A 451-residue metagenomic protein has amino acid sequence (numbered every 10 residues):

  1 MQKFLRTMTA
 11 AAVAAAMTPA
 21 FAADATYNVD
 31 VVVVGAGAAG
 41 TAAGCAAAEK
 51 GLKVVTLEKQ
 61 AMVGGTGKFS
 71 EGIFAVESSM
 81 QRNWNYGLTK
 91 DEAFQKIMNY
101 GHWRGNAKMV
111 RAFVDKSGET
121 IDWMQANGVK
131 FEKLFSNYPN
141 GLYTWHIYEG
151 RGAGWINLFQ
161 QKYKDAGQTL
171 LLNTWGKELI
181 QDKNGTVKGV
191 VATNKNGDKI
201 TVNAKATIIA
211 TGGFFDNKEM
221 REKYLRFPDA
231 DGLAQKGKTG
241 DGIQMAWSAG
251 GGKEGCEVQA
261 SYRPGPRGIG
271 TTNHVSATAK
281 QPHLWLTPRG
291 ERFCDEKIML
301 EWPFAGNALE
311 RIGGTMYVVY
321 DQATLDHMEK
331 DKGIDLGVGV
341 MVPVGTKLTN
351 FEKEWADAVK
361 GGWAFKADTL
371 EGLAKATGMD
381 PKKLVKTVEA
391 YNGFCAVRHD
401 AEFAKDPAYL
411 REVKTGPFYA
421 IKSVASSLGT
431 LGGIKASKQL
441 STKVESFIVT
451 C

Functional and structural regions predicted by a protein language model:
M1-A22: Gram-negative bacterial Sec-dependent N-terminal signal peptides
A25-A39, V55: Beta1/beta-strand and adjacent pyrophosphate-binding region of the FAD-binding site in flavoprotein oxidoreductases
G35, A204, A210-T211, P288 (+1 more regions): Short, well-ordered coil/turn residues at beta-beta hairpins and beta-strand->alpha-helix junctions within
K53, K59-T169, N173-W175, W285 (+3 more regions): Conserved N-terminal/central alpha/beta ligand/cofactor-binding core
E149-K205, I243, A249: Helical element adjacent to the flavin cofactor pocket in flavoenzyme catalytic cores
E178-I180, K383-C451: A glycine-rich dinucleotide-binding beta-alpha-beta segment and adjacent secondary-structure elements that constitute
K195-D198, V202-R267, T272: Glycine-rich loop(s) and the adjacent beta-strand/alpha-helix scaffold that form part
I243-M245, G252-A376: An anion/pyrophosphate-binding glycine-rich loop and adjacent beta-alpha core in soluble alpha-beta enzymes
